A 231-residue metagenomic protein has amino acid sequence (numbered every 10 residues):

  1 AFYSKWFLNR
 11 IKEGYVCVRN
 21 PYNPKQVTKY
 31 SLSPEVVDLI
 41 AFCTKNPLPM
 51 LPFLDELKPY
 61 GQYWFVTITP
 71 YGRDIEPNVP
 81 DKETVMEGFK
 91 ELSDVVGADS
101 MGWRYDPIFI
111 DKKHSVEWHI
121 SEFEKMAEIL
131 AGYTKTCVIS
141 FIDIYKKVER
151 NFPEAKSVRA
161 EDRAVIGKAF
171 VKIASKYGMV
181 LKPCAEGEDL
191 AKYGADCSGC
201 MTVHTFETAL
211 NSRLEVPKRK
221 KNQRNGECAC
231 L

Functional and structural regions predicted by a protein language model:
A1-I75, K82, E87-E91, V96-A98: Conserved Radical SAM active-site core
P47-L48, T69-Y71, I108-I110, I144 (+1 more regions): Short, solvent-exposed loop/turn segments at secondary-structure junctions
Y71-V79, P107-E117, N151-R159: Surface-exposed cleft-lining segments at the edges of enzyme active sites
V79-K82, N151-E154, A195-T202: Short, surface-exposed amphipathic charged segments that create phosphate/polyanion-binding patches used for binding
T84-R150, K168-A185: Conserved C-terminal portion of the radical SAM core fold that forms the substrate/S-adenosylmethionine-binding
V85-G88, S157-D162: A polyampholytic, Gly/Pro-enriched intrinsically disordered region
R163-L231: C-terminal accessory extensions appended to soluble enzyme cores
